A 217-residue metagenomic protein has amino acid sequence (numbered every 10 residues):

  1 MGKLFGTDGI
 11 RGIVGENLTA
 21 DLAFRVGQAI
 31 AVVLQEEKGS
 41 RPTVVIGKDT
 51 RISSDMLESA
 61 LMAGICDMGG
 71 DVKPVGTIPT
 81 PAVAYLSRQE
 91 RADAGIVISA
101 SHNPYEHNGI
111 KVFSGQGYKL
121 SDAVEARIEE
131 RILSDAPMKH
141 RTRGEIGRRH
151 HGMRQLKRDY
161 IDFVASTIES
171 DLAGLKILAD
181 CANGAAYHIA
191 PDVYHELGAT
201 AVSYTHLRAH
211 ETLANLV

Functional and structural regions predicted by a protein language model:
M1-A63, D67-M68, M153-I177: An N-terminal, well-structured beta->alpha segment
G6-T7, A100, L178, H210: Alpha-helical architecture
I13, N108-R208: Gly/Ser/Thr-enriched, mixed-charge loops and adjacent short helices that form phosphate/oxyanion-binding elements
A31, K38-Q116: Ferredoxin-reductase
D49, D180, E211: Acidic active-site catalytic centers that drive phospho-/nucleotidyl reactions and related ester hydrolyses
M56, A82, H188-I189, N215: Phosphate- and divalent-cation-binding pockets in alpha/beta enzyme and binding domains that engage nucleotide-derived
H206-V217: Single conserved hydrophobic/aromatic residue that forms the stacking wall/gate of nucleotide- or nucleobase-binding
